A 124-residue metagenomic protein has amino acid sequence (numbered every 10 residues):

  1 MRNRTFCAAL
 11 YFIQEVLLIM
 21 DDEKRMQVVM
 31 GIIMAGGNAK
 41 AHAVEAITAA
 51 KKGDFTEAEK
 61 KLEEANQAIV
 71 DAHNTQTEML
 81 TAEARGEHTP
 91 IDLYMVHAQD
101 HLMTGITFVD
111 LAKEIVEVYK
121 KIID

Functional and structural regions predicted by a protein language model:
M1-R2, K61: A signal for specific C-terminal beta-sheet/loop modules enriched in small/flexible residues with GP/PG/PP motifs
R2-I19: Short, Lys/Arg-enriched N-terminal segments with co-localized hydrophobic residues within the first ~10-30 amino acids
E15-D124: Terminal alpha-helical segments
